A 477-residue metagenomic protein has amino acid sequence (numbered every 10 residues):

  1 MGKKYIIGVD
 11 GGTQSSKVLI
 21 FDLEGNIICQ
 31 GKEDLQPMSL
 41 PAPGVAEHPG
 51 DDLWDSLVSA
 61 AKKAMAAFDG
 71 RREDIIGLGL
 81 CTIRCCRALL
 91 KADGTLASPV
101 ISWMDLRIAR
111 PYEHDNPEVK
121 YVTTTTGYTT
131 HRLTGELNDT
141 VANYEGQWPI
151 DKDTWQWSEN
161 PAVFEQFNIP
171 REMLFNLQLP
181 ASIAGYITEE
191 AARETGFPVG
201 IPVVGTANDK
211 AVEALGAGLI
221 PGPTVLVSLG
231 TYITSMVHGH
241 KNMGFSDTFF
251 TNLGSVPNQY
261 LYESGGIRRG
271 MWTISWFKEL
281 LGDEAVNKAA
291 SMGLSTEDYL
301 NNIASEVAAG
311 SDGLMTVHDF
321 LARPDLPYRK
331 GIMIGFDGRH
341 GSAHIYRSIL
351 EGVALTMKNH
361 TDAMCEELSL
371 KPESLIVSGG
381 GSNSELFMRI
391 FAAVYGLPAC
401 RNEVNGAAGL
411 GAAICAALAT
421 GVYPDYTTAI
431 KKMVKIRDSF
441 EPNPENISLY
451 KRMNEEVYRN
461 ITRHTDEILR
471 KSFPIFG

Functional and structural regions predicted by a protein language model:
M1-E33, S39, I76-Y112, V237-F249 (+1 more regions): Glycine/Thr-rich phosphate-binding loops that ligate phosphate moieties of nucleotide and other phosphorylated ligands
K4-D10, V18, D74-C81, V122 (+4 more regions): Short glycine-aspartate micro-motif
G11-T13, L90-D93, A97, M104-L106 (+5 more regions): Gly/Ser/Thr-rich active-site cleft segment
G31-R71, W103: N-terminal phosphate-binding loop and adjacent alpha-helix
D52-L53, N116-K120, G196-P198, P223-L226 (+1 more regions): A polyampholytic, Gly/Pro-enriched intrinsically disordered region
L57-I76, D115-N116, R132, P161-R171 (+2 more regions): Phosphate/pyrophosphate-binding loops at sites that engage ATP/ADP/AMP, CoA/4′-phosphopantetheine, polyphosphate
T154-N258, S291-N302, S382-L386, F391: ATP-dependent carbohydrate kinase catalytic cores
